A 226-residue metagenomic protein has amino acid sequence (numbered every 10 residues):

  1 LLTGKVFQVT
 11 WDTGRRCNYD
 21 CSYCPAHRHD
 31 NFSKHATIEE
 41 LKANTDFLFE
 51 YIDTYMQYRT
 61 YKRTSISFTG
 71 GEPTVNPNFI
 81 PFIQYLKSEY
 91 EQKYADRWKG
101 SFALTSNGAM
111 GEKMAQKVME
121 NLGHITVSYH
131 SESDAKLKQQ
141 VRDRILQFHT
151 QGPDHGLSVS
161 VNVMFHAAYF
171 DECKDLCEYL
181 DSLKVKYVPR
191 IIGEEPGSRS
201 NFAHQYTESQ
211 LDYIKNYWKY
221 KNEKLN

Functional and structural regions predicted by a protein language model:
L2-A43: Canonical Radical SAM [4Fe-4S] cluster-binding loop centered on the CxxxCxxC motif and its immediate flanking residues
D12-R16, P25-H27, T126-S131, R190-E194: Short loop/turn segments at strand-loop or loop-helix junctions that form parts of catalytic or ligand-binding pockets
H29, A167, E195: Positions that flank functional sites
N31, E112, P196-G197: Generic structural signal for helix capping and beta-alpha/helix-loop junctions
T45-F68, N76-R190: Radical SAM/AdoMet-radical enzyme domain recognition
G156, K174-N226: A C-terminal junction/extension of Radical SAM enzymes
